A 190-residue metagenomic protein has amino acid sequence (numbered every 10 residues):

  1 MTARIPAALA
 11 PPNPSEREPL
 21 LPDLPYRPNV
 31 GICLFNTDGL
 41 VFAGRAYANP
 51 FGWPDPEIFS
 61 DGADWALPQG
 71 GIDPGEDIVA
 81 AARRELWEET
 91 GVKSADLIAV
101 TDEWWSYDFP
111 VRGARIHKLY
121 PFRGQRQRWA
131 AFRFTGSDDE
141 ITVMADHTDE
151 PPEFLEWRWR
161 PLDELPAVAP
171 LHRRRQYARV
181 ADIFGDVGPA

Functional and structural regions predicted by a protein language model:
T2-A7: Alpha-helical and coiled-coil interaction segments, frequently adjacent to or embedded within charge-biased
A8-L67: N-terminal strand-loop-strand
S15-P22, A114-Y120, M144-D146: Short, P/G- and charge-enriched loop/turn segments at secondary-structure junctions
F35, I72-E76, R123-G124: Short, solvent-exposed loop/helix junctions and linker helices that flank or host conserved functional motifs
A46, R84-E88, R158: Short, cationic motifs built from Arg/Lys/His that form the positively charged side of catalytic pockets
A63, R123-A190: Nudix hydrolase/Nudix homology domain
L67-E103: The catalytic Nudix box helix
G91-E140: Active-site segment of metal-dependent pyrophosphate-handling enzymes, primarily the Nudix hydrolase catalytic core
